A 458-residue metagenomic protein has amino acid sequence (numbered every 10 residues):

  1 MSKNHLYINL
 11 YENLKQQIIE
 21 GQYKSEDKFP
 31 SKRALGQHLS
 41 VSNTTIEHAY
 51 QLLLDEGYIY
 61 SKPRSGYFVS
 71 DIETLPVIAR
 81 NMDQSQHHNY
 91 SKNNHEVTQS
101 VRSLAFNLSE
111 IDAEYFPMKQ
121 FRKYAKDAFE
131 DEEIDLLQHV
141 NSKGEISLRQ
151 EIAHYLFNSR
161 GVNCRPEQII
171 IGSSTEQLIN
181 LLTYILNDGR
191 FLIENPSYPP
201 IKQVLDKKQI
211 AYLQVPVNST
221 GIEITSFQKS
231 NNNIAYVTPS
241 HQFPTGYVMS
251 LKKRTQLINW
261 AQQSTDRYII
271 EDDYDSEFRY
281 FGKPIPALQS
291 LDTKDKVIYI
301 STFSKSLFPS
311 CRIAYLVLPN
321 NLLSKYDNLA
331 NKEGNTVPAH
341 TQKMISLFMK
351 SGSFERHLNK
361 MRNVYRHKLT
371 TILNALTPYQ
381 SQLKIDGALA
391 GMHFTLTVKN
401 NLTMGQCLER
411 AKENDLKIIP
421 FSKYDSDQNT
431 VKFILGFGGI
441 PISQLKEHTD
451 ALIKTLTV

Functional and structural regions predicted by a protein language model:
M1-K126, N331-P338, S346-M349, N359 (+8 more regions): N-terminal basic, amphipathic alpha-helical segments
S25-E26, R165-I169, D295-K296: Short acidic capping loops at alpha-helix termini that bridge into adjacent secondary structure
D135-T265, E277, K283-L291, Y365: Conserved core of the PLP fold type I
I170, A211-V215, I298, D386 (+1 more regions): General small-molecule cofactor/ligand-binding pocket signal
A211, R267-Y268, L416-K417: Residue-level detector of anion-binding/catalytic polar loops
D272-D273: Walker B catalytic acidic pair
P284-S304, S324-K325, F433: Conserved active-site segment immediately N-terminal to the catalytic lysine that forms the internal aldimine
I298-P378, K384-A388: PLP-dependent aminotransferase class I/II
